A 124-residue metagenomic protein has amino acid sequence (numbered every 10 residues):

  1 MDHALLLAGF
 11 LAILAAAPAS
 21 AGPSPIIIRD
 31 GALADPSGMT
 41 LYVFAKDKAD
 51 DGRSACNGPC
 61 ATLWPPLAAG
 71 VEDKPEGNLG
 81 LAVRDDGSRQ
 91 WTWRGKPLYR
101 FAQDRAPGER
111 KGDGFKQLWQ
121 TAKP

Functional and structural regions predicted by a protein language model:
M1-L7: Bacterial N-terminal signal peptides that target proteins for export
D2, S20-P124: Compact beta-sheet-dominated domain cores in extracellular/mature segments
A8-G9, A19: Cleavable N-terminal signal peptides
G9-F10, V83: Generic detector of short alpha-helix boundary/capping microenvironments and adjacent low-complexity segments
L14-P18: N-terminal signal peptide c-region/cleavage motif recognized by signal peptidases
